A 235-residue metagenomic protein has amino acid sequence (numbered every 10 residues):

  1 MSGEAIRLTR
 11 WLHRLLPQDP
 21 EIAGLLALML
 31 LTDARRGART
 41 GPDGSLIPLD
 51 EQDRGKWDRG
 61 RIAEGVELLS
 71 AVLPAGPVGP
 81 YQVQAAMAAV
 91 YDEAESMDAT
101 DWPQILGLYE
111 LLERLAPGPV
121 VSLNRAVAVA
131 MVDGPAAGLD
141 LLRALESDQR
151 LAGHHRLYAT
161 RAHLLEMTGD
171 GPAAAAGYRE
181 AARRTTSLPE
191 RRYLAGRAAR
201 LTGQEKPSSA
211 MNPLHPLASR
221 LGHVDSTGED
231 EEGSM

Functional and structural regions predicted by a protein language model:
M1-E110: Amphipathic helix-loop-helix modules that constitute alpha-helical solenoid scaffolds
R14-L15, P74-A75, L111-L115, E146-L151 (+1 more regions): Solenoid-like repeat scaffolds
A23, L30, Q82, A86-V90 (+5 more regions): TPR repeat positional signature
D33, S96-A99, V132, T168 (+1 more regions): Structural motif corresponding to the intra-repeat A-B loop/turn of tetratricopeptide repeats
A116-S122, A152-Y158: Generic helix N-cap/helix-start motif at coil->alpha-helix transitions
